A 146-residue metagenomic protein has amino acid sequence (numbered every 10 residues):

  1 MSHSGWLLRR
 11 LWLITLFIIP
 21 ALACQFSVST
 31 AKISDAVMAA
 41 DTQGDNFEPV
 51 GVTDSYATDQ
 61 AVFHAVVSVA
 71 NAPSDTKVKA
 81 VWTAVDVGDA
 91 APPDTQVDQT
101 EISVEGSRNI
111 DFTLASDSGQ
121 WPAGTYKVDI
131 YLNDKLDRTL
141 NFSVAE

Functional and structural regions predicted by a protein language model:
S2-W12: Bacterial N-terminal signal peptides that target proteins for export
P20-A23: C-terminal motif of bacterial Sec signal peptides marking the signal peptidase cleavage site
Q25-S27: Bacterial signal peptide processing site
S29-A123, D129-N141: Contiguous segments within soluble domain cores/interaction surfaces
S143-E146: Short beta-strand edge segments in extracellular beta-sheet folds
